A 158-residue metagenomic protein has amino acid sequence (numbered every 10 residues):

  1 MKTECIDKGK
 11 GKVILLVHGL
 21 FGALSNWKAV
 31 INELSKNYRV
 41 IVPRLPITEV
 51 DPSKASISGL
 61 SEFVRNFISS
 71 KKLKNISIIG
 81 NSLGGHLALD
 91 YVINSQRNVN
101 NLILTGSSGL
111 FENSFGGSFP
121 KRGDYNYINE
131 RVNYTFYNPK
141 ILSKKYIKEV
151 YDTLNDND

Functional and structural regions predicted by a protein language model:
M1-K2: N-terminal cap/lid segment of alpha/beta-hydrolase-fold proteins
I6-V50: Conserved HGGG/HGGXW glycine-rich cap/lid loop of the alpha/beta-hydrolase fold
V13, R39, K74-S77, N98-N101: Structural signature of beta-strand start/N-cap positions in the alpha/beta core of ABC transporter nucleotide-binding
K28, R65, L89-I93: Short, hydrophobic alpha-helix immediately C-terminal to the catalytic nucleophile
A29-N32, I41-I79: Active-site loop/oxyanion-hole signature of alpha/beta-hydrolase fold enzymes
G80, G84, A88: Gly/Ala-rich beta-loop-alpha elbow adjacent to hydrolase catalytic centers
L89-N94, V99-E130: Flexible "cap/lid" loop of the alpha/beta hydrolase fold
R122-D158: Conserved alpha/beta-hydrolase catalytic His-Asp/Glu region
